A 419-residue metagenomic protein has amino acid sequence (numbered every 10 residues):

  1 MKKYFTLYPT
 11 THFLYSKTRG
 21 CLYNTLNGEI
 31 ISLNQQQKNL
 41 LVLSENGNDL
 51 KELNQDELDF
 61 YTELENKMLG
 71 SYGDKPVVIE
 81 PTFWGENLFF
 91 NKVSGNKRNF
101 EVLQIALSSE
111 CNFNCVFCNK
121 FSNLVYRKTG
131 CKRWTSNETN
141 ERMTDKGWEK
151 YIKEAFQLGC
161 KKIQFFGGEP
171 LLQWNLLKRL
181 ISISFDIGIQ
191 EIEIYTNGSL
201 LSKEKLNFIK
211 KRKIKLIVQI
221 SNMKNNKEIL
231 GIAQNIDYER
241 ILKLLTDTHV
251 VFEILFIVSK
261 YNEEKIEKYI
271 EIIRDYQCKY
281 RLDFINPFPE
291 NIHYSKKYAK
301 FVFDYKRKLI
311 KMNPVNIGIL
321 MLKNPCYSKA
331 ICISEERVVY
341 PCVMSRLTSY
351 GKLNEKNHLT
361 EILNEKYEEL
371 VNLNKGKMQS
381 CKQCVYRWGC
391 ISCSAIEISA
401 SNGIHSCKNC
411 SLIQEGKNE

Functional and structural regions predicted by a protein language model:
Y4-S32, E57-I105, S122, E368: N-terminal [4Fe-4S]-dependent radical SAM core
K17, N324-S328: Short, small/polar residue-rich loop motifs at catalytic or cofactor-binding pockets
I30, E336-V339: Hydrophobic "anchor" residues
L40, N46-Q55: Short acidic, hydrophobic short linear motifs in intrinsically disordered regions
V42, Y294-I319, M344-I391: C-terminal accessory region of radical SAM enzymes
G95-D145, L158: Canonical Radical SAM [4Fe-4S] cluster-binding loop centered on the CxxxCxxC motif and its immediate flanking residues
Q104, D145-G167, Q173-I285: Radical SAM/AdoMet-radical enzyme domain recognition
E110-S122, M378-E397: Local cysteine-cluster metal-coordination motifs and their immediate loop/turn environment, predominantly Fe-S cluster
